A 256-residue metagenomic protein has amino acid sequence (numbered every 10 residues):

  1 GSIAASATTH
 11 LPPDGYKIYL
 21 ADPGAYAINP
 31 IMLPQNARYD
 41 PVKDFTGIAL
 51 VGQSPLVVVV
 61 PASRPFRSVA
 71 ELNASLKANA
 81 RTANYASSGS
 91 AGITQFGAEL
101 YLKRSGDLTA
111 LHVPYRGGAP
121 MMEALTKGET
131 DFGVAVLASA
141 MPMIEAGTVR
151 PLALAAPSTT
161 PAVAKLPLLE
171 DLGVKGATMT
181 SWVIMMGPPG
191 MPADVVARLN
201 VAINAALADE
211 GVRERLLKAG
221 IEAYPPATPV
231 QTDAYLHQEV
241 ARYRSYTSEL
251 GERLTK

Functional and structural regions predicted by a protein language model:
G1-A4, S54, H112-E123, V136-S139 (+1 more regions): Short helix-initiation/N-cap motifs at beta->coil->alpha
S2-I3, A7, F96: Conserved mid-core alpha-helix of short-chain dehydrogenase/reductase
A5, S68-V69, L166, P229: Structural motif detector for alpha-helix initiation sites
A7, P12-G15, S68, G128-E129 (+6 more regions): Conserved functional loop/turn residues at catalytic and ligand-binding sites
H10-K17, P23, I31-P120, F132 (+2 more regions): Hinge/capping helix and adjacent helix->loop/strand transition within the periplasmic-binding protein
G24-P34, Q95, E99-S105, K127 (+1 more regions): A ligand-binding cleft/hinge motif common to bilobed small-molecule-binding domains
E145, D171, A193-K256: An extracytoplasmic/periplasmic, membrane-proximal ligand-sensing/linker region
